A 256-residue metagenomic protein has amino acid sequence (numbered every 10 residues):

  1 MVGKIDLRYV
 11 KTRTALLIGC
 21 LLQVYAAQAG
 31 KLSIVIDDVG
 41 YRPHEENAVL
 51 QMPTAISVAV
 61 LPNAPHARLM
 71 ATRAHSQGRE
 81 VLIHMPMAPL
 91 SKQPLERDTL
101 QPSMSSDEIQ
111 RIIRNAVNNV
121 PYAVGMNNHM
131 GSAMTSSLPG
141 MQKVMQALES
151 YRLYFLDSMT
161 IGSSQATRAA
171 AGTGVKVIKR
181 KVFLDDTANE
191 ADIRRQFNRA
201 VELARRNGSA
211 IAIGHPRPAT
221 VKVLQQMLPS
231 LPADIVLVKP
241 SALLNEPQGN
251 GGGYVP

Functional and structural regions predicted by a protein language model:
V2-I18, Y25-P256: Catalytic-site microenvironment of enzymes that process N-acetyl-hexosamine-containing cell-wall polysaccharides
